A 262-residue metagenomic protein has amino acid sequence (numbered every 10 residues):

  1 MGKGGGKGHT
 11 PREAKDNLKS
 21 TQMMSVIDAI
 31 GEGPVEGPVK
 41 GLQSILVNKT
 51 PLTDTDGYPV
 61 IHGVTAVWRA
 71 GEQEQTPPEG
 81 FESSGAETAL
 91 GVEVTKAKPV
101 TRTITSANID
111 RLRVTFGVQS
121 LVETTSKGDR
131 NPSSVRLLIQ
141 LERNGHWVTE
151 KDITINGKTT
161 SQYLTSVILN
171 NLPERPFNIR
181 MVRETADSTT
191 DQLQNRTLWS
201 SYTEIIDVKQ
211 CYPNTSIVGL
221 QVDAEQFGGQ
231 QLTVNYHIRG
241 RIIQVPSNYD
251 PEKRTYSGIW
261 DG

Functional and structural regions predicted by a protein language model:
M1-G262: Polar, S/T/G-rich
